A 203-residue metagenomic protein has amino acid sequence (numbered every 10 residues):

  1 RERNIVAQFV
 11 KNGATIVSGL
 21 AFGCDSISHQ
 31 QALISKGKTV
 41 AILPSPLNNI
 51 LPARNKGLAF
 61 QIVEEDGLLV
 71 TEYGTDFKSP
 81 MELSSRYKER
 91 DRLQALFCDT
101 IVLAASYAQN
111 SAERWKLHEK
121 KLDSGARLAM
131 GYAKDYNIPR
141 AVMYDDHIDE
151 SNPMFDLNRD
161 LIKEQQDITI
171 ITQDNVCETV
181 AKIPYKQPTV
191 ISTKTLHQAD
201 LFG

Functional and structural regions predicted by a protein language model:
R1-G203: Glycine-biased, small-residue-rich flexible motifs in mid-sequence functional cores and linkers
